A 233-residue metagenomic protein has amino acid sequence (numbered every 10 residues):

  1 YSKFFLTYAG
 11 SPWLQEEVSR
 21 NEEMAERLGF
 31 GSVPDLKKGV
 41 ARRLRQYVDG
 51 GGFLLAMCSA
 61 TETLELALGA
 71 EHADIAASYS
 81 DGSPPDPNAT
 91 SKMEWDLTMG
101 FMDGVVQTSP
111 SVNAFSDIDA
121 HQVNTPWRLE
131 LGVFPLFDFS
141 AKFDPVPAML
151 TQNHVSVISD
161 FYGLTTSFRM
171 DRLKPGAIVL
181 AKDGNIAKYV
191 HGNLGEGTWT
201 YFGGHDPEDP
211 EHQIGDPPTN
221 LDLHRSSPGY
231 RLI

Functional and structural regions predicted by a protein language model:
Y1-A70: Helical hinge/lid and interdomain linker segments adjacent to catalytic or ligand-binding clefts that mediate domain
F4-T7, G100-V106, L180, Y189-H191: Generic preference for hydrophobic/aromatic residues in regular secondary structure cores
G10-S11, N153, H191-L194: Extended, composition-driven regions rather than compact fold-specific motifs
V18-M24, A76, G82-D86, G132-V133 (+2 more regions): Short, surface-exposed, polar/charged, turn-prone segments marking secondary-structure boundaries
A25, V48-D49, D86-T90, H212-N220: Flexible glycine/proline-enriched surface loops and loop-helix/loop-strand junctions
A41, D74, D171-I178, K182-I233: Extracellular ligand-binding/catalytic regions of CAZymes and related secreted enzymes and adhesion modules
R45, S59-T61, E65, E71 (+5 more regions): Carbohydrate-binding surfaces of carbohydrate-active enzymes
M57-A177: An acidic, glycine-rich "communication" segment
